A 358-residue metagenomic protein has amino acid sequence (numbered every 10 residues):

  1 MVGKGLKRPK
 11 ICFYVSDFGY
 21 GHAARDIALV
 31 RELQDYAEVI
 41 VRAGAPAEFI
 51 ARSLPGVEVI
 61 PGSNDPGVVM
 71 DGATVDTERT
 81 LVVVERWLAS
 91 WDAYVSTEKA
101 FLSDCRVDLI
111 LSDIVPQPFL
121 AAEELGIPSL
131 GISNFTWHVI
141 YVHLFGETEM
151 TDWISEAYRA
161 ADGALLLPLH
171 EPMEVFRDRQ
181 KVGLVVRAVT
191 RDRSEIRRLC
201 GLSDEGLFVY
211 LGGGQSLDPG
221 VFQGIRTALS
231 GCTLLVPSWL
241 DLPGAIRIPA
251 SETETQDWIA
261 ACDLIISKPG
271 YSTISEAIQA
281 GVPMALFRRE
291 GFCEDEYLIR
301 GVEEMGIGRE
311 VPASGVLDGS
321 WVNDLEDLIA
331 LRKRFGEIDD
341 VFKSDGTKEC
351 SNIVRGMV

Functional and structural regions predicted by a protein language model:
R8-P9, D17, A37-A89: Conserved nucleotide-sugar phosphate-binding/catalytic loop shared by glycosyltransferases and other
V15-I27: A short, glycine/small-residue-rich beta-strand->loop->alpha-helix junction that serves as a flexible
V30, R187, R191-L264: Donor-nucleotide binding loops and adjacent catalytic segments primarily of GT-B fold Leloir glycosyltransferases
V75-L109, P116: Conserved nucleotide-sugar donor-binding subdomain of glycosyltransferases
K99-S155: Conserved nucleotide-sugar donor-interacting segment of glycosyltransferase catalytic cores, predominantly GT-B
L109-I114, E254-Y297: A donor-sugar binding/catalytic signature common to diverse glycosyltransferases and related nucleotide-sugar
I140-G206, Y210-S216: A nucleotide-sugar donor-handling region in carbohydrate enzymes
V322-V358: C-terminal amphipathic helix plus adjacent low-complexity, charged tail appended to glycosyltransferase catalytic
